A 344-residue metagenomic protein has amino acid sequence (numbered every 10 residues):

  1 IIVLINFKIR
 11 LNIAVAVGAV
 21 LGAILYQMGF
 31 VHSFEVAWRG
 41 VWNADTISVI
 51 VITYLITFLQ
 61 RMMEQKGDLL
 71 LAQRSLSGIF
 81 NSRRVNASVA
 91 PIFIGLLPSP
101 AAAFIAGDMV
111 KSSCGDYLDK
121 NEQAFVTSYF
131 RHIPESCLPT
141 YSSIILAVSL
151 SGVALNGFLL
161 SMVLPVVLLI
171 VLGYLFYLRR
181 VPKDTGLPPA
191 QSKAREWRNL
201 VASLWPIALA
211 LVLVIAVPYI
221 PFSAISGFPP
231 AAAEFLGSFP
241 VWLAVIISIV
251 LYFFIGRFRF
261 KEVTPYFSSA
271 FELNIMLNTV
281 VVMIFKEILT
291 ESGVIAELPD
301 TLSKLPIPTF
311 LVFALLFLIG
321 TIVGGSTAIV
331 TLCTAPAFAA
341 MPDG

Functional and structural regions predicted by a protein language model:
I1-M62, L71-S75, P218-V281, E287 (+1 more regions): Hydrophobic transmembrane alpha-helices of multi-pass solute/ion transporters
L11, S48-V49, Q60-G67, G95-A106 (+4 more regions): Short helix-coil transition sites and intra-membrane helix breaks within transmembrane domains of multi-pass
I13-A16, I50-V51, V85-V89, L159-L160 (+5 more regions): Hydrophobic alpha-helical transmembrane segments
G18-G22, P91, F130-R131, L164-L169 (+3 more regions): Transmembrane alpha-helical core residues of multi-pass small-molecule transporters, especially secondary transporters
V20-H32, R84-V89, S192-A202, A270-I284 (+1 more regions): Small-residue-rich segments of transmembrane alpha-helices in multi-pass membrane proteins, especially helix faces
G22, Y26, Q60, P98 (+3 more regions): Alpha-helical transmembrane segments of multipass membrane proteins
I52-L55, L70, S77-M109, T279 (+1 more regions): Hydrophobic alpha-helical transmembrane segments of multi-pass integral membrane proteins, predominantly secondary
D116-I207, G344: Membrane-core helix-loop-helix motifs of multi-pass transport proteins
